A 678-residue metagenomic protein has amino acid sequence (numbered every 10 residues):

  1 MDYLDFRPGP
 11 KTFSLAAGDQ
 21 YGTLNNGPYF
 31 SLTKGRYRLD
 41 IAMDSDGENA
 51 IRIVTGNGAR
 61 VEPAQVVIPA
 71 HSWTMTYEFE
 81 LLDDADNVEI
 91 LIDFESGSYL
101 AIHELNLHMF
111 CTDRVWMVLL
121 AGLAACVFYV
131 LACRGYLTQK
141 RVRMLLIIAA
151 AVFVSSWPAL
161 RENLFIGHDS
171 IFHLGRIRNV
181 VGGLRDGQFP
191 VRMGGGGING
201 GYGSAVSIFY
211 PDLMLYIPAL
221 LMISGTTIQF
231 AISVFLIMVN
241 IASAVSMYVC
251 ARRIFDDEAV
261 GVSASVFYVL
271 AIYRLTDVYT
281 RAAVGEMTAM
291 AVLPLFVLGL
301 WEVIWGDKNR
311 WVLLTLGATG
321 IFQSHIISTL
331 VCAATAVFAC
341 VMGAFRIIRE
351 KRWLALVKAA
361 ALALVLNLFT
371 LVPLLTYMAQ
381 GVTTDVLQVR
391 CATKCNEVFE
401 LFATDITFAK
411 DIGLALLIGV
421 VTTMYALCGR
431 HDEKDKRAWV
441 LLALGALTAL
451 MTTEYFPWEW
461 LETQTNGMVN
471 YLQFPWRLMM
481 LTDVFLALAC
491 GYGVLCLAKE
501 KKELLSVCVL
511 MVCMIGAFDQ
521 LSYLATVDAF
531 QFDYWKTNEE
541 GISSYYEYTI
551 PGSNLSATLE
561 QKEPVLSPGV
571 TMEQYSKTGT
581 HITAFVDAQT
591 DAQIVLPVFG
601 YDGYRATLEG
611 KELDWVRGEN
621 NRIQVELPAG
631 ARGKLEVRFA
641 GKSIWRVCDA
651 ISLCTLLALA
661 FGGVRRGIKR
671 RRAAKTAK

Functional and structural regions predicted by a protein language model:
M1-K34, A42, G47, V54-E62 (+4 more regions): Glycan-recognition and processing domains
G27, W73-E80, Q624-P628: Exposed aromatic-hydrophobic patches
T33-Y37, G630-A631: A glycine-anchored, Pro-Gly-centered beta-turn/N-cap motif
G58-A85: Extracellular carbohydrate recognition and processing domains and analogous Trp-centered ligand-binding platforms
I90-S98, F639-G641: Short beta-strand-plus-loop segments that form exposed binding edges in beta-rich domains
T112-D528, K634-K678: Membrane-embedded transmembrane-helix bundle of lipid-linked glycan/lipid transferases
V154-S155, I177, V181, F296 (+2 more regions): Extracytoplasmic
S556-K678: Active-site-proximal, structured, solvent-exposed surfaces of multi-pass membrane proteins that position macromolecular
